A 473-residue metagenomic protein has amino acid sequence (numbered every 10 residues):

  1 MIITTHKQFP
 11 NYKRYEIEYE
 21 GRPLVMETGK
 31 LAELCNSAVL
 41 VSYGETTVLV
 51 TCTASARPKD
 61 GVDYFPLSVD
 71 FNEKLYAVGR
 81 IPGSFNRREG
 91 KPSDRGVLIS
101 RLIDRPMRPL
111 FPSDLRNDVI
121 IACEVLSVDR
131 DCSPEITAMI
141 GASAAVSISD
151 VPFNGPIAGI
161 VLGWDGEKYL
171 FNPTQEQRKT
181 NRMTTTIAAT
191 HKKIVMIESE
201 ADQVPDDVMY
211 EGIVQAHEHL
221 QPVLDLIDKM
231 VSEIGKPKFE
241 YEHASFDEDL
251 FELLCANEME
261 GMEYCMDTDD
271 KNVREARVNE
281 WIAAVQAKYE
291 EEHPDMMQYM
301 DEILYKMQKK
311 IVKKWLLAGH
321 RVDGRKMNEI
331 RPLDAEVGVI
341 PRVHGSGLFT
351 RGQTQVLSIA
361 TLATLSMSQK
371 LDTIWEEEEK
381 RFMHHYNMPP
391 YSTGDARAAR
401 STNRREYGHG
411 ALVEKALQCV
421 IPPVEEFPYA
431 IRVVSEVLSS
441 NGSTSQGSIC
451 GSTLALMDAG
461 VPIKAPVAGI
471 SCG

Functional and structural regions predicted by a protein language model:
I2-S55, E242-E376: Extended amphipathic alpha-helical scaffolds
I2-Y15, Y19-R22, N36, T47 (+11 more regions): Alpha/propeptide regions of enzymes that mature by internal proteolysis
I3, S113-V119, N154-P156, V223-Y241 (+5 more regions): Flexible, glycine/charged-enriched surface loops at secondary-structure junctions
N36-V119, V125-C132, E198, V339 (+1 more regions): Glycine-rich, flexible beta-strand/loop modules in the N-terminal catalytic cores of phosphate-handling
S37-V39, E45-T47, C132-V151, E336-A360 (+1 more regions): Conserved phosphate/anionic-ligand binding catalytic regions in large, soluble enzymes, centered on
E124, G159-G166, M230-E248, V278-V285 (+4 more regions): A glycine-rich phosphate-binding loop feature that marks nucleotide/adenosyl-phosphate handling sites
D150-D269, L456-G473: Mobile "lid/hinge" segments at catalytic clefts and subdomain interfaces of large enzymes
A398-T402, E406-E414, Q418-G473: Conserved structured catalytic cores and adjacent interaction surfaces of nucleotide-binding/hydrolyzing enzymes
